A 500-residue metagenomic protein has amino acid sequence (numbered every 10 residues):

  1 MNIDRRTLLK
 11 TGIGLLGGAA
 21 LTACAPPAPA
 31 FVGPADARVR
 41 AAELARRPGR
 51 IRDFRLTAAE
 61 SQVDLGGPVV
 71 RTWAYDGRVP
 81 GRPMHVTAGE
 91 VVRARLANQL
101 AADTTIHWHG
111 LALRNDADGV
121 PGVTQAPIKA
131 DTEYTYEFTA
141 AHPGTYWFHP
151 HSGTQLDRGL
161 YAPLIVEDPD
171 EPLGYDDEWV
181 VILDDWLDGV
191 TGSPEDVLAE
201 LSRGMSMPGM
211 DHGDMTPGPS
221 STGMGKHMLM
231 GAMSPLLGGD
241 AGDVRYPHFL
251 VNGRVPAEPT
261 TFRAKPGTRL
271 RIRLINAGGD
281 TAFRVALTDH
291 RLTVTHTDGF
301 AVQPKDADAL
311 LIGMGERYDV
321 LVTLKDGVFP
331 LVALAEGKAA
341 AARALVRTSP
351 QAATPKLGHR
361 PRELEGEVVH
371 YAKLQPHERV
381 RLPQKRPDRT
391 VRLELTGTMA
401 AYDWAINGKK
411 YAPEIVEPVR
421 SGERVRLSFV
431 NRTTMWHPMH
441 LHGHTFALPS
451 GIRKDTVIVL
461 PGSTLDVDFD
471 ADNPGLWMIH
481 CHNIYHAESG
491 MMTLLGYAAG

Functional and structural regions predicted by a protein language model:
M1-T7, G14-A19: N-terminal secretory signal peptides
T11, G17, L21, A25-R55 (+5 more regions): Extended terminal and domain-junction accessory segments
A45, P83-V86, T260-A264: Predominantly extracytoplasmic/ectodomain segments of secreted and cell-surface proteins
R46-R55, E60-L65, T104-T105, T135-A141 (+8 more regions): Short low-complexity stretches enriched in small and charged residues
G49-L173, T281-L310, P330-A341, V391-V419 (+2 more regions): Histidine- and aromatic-enriched segments that form or immediately flank copper-ligand environments
W73-A74, L183-A264, T396: Mobile cap/lid helix-loop segments that border enzyme active or cofactor-binding sites and regulate substrate access
A117-V120, A126-K129, D185, L229-V368 (+1 more regions): Histidine- and aromatic-rich segments of cupredoxin/plastocyanin-like copper-binding domains
